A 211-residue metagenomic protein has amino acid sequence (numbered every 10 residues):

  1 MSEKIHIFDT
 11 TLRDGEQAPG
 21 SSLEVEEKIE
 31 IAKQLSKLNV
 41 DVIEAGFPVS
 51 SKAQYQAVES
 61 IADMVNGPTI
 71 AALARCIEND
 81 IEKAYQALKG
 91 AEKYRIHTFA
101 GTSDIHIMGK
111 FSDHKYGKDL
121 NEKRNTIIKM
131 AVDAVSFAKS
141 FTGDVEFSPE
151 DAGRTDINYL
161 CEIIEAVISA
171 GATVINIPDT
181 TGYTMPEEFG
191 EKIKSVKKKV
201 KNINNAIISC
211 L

Functional and structural regions predicted by a protein language model:
S2-I7, D14-V42, Y55-M64, E78-I208: Alpha/beta enzyme core
V40-P48, A71: Divalent metal-dependent hydrolysis catalytic cores, especially in the metallo-beta-lactamase
P48-A53, R75-E78: Short active-site-proximal "capping" loops at secondary-structure junctions
N66-A74: A glycine-rich helix N-cap at a beta->alpha junction
L211: Histidine-centered divalent-metal-coordination microenvironment in nucleic-acid enzymes
